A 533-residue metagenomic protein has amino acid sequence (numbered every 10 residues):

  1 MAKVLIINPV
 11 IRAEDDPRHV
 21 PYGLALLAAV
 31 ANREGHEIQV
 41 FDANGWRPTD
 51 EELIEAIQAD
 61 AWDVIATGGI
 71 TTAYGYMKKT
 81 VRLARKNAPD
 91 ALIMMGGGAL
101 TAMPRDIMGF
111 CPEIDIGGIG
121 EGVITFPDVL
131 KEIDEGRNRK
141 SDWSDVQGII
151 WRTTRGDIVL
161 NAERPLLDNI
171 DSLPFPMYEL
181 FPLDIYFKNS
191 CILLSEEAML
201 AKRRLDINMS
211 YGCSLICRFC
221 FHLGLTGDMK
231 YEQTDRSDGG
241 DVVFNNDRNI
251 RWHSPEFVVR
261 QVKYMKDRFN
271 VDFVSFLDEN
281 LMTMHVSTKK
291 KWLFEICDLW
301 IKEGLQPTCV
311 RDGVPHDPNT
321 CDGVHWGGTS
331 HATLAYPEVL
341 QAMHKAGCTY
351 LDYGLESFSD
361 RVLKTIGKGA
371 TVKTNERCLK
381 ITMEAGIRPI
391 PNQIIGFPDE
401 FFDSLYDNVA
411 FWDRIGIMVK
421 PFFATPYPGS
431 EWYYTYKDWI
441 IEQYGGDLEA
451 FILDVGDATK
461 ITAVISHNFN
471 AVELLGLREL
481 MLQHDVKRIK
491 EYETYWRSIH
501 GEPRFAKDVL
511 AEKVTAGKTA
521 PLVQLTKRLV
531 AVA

Functional and structural regions predicted by a protein language model:
A2, N87-L92, I114, D322-V324 (+1 more regions): A short helix->loop->beta-strand "cap" motif at the edges of active sites that frequently abuts
A2-I6, E37, I54, D63 (+4 more regions): Radical SAM enzyme core and accessory elements
K3-D15: Nucleotide-activated donor-dependent transferases that construct or modify glycoconjugates
A13-E14, P104, L215, M284-V286 (+4 more regions): Flexible glycine/acidic-rich beta-alpha junction loops that bind and position SAM and/or redox cofactors in anaerobic
A13-L24: Glycine- and acidic-residue-enriched helix-capping/strand-helix junction motifs
V30-N169, F423, G429: Glycine-rich beta-alpha loop elements in corrinoid/cobalamin-binding modules across cobalamin-dependent enzymes
A61-W62, V271, C348, I417: Proline-aspartate-enriched helix->loop->beta-strand connector
Y178-I390: Radical SAM [4Fe-4S] cluster-binding motif and immediate context
